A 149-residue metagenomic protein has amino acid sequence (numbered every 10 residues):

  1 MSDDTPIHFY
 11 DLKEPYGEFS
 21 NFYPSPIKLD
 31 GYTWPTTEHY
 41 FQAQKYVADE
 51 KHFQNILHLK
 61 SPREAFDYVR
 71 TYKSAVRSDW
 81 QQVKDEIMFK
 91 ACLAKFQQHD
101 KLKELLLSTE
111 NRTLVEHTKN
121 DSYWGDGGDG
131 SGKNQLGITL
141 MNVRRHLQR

Functional and structural regions predicted by a protein language model:
M1-R149: Charged, low-complexity intrinsically disordered segments
